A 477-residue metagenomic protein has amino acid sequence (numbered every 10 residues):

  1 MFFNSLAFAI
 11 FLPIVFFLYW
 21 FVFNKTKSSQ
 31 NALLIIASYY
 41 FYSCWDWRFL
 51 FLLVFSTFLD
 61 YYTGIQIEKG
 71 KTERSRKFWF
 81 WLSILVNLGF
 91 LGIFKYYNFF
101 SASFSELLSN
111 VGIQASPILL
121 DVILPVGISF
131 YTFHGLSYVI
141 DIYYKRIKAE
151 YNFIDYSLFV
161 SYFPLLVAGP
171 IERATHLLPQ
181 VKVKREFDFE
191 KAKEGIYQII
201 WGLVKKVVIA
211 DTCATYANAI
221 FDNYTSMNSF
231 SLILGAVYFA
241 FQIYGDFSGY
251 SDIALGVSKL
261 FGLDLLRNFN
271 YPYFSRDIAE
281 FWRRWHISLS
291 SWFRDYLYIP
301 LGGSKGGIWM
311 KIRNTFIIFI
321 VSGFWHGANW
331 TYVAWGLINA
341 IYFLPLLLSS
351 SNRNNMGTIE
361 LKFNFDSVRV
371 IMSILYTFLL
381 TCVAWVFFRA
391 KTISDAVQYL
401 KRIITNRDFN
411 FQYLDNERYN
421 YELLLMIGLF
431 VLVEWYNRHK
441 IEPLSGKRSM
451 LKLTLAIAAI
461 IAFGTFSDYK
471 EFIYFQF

Functional and structural regions predicted by a protein language model:
M1-F430, W435-Q476: Membrane-embedded transmembrane alpha-helical bundles that form the catalytic cores of multi-pass lipid-modifying
